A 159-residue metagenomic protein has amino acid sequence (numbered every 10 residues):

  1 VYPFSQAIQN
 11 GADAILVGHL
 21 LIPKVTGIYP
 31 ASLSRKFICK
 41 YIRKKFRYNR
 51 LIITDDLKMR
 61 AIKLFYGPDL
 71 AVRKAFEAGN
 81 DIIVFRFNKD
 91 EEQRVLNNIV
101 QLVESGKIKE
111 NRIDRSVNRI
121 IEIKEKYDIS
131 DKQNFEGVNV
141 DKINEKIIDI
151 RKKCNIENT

Functional and structural regions predicted by a protein language model:
V1-A7, A31-I38, I42, I62-G67: A general structural motif
Q6-I28: Short acidic, glycine-rich surface-loop motifs adjacent to enzyme active sites
N10-D13, R47-N49, G79-D81: Short coil/turn connectors at secondary-structure junctions
I15-V17, R50-T54, I83-V84, I120: Hydrophobic faces of well-ordered beta-strands that scaffold small-molecule active sites in alpha/beta enzyme cores
H19-P23, K58, K89: Active-site-proximal loop/turn and secondary-structure-junction residues that shape catalytic pockets, frequently
V25-Y29, R60-I62, F85: A generic structural signal for short coil/turn motifs at secondary-structure boundaries
R35, K44-K45, K63-T159: Preference for extracellular/luminal or secreted protein segments
K40-I52, D56-L57: Catalytic PLP-binding core of fold-type I/II PLP enzymes
